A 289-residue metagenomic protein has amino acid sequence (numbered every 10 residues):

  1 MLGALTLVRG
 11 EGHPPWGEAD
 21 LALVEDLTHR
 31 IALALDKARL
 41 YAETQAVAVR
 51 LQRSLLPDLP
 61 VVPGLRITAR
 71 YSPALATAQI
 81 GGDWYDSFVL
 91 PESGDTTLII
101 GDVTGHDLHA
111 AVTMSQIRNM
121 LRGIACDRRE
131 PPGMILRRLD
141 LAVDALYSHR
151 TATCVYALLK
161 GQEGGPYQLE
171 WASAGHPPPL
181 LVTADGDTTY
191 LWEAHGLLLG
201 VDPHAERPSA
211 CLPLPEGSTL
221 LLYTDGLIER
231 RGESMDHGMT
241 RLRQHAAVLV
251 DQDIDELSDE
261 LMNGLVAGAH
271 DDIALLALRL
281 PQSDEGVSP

Functional and structural regions predicted by a protein language model:
M1-G3, D20, V24-L27, I31 (+4 more regions): Extended, hydrophobic alpha-helical segments in both membrane/secreted and soluble proteins
L2-L27, H106, I228-D236, A267-G268: Regulatory loop-to-helix N-cap segments in sensory/regulatory domains that couple ligand/signal detection
L5, G10, P14, L21-T44 (+1 more regions): Signal-transmission/dimerization alpha-helices at domain junctions
L21, M114, P132-L136, D236-M239 (+1 more regions): Short, structured helix-loop boundary elements
A38, A42-L221, E260, V266-P289: … and, occasionally, acidic/histidine-rich disordered N-termini of signaling adaptors
R128-P132, V248-L257: Short, charged, surface-exposed loops that flank catalytic or proteolytic processing sites
P215, G238-A247: Divalent-cation-assisted or electrostatically stabilized phosphate/pyrophosphate-binding catalytic cores
D225: Conserved catalytic-loop aspartate of Hanks-type protein kinases
